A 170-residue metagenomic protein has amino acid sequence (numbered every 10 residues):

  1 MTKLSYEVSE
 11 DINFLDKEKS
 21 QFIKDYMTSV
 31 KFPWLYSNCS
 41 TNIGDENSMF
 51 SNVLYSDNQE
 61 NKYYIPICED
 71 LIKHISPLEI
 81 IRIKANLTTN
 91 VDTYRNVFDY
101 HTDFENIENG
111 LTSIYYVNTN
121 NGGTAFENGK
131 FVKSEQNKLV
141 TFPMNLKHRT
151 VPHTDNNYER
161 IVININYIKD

Functional and structural regions predicted by a protein language model:
M1-E79, V91-Y94: Non-heme Fe(II)/2-oxoglutarate
E79-I81, L111: A generic structural signal for short beta-strands and their flanking turns/coil linkers
L87-T89, V117, Y167-K169: Short beta-strand segments enriched in hydrophobic/aromatic residues within well-folded beta-rich domains
T93-Y100, E108-G110, Y116-E135: A short beta-strand-loop-beta hairpin characteristic of the jelly-roll/cupin
D99-H101, K147-D155: Short beta-strand His + acidic residue motifs that chelate non-heme Fe in jelly-roll/DSBH and cupin folds
F104-N109, D155-E159: A generic structural micro-feature
S113-I114, L139, N156-D170: A short hydrophobic beta-strand segment most commonly corresponding to one strand of the jelly-roll/cupin
V132-R149: Conserved metal-binding segment of the jelly-roll/cupin
